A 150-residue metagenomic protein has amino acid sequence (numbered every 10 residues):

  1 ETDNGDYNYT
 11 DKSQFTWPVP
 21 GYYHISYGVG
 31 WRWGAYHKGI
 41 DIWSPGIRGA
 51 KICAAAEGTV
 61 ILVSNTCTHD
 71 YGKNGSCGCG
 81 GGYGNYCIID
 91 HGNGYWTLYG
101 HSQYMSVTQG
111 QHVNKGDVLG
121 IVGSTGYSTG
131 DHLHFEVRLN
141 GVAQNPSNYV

Functional and structural regions predicted by a protein language model:
E1, I42, T68, G72-G75 (+2 more regions): Short hydrophobic beta/alpha edge segments that flank linear recognition/processing sites
E1-A56, D70-G81: Extracytoplasmic/periplasmic cell wall- or extracellular glycan-interacting regions that localize and scaffold envelope
D3-T16, T108-D117, E136-V150: Acidic, glycine-rich catalytic/binding loops that coordinate metals and/or anionic ligands
I25, I42, G58, G116 (+2 more regions): Terminal peptide-recognition signature
Y27, S44, V60-L62, H101-Y104 (+1 more regions): A residue-level detector for short acidic-glycine micro-motifs
G30-W33, T66-T68, G94-Y95, L119-G120 (+2 more regions): Solvent-exposed loop/turn segments at secondary-structure junctions within structured extracellular/periplasmic domains
H37-K38, A54-S106, G130-L139: Zn2+-dependent peptidoglycan hydrolase active-site motif and core
K51-V63, V107-V122: Short, well-structured beta-strand-loop connectors
